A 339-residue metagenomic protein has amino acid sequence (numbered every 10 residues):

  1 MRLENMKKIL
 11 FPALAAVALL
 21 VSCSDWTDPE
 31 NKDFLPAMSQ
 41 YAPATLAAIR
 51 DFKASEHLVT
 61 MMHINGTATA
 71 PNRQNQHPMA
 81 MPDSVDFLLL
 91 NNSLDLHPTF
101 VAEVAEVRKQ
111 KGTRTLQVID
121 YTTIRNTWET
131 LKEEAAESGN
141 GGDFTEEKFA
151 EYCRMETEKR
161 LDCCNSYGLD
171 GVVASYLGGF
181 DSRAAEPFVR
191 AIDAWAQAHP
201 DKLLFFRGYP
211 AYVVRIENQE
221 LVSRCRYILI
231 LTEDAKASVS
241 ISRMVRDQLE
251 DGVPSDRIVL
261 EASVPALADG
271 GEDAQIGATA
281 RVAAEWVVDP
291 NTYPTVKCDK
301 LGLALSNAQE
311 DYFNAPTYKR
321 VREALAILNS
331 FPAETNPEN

Functional and structural regions predicted by a protein language model:
M1-E56: Bacterial Sec-dependent N-terminal signal peptides
F34-A37, Y41, H77, A184 (+1 more regions): Non-membrane alpha-helical secondary structure
Q40-A44, Y152-E156, P187, Q275-T279: Soluble or luminal CAZymes and related metallo-dependent hydrolases
I49, V107-R108, R160-C164, I192-H199 (+3 more regions): Hydrophobic, Leu/Ile/Phe/Ala-enriched alpha-helical segments that form helix-helix packing faces
E56-A70, M79-V85, L89-M244, S255-S263 (+3 more regions): Chitinase-like catalytic core of GlcNAc-active glycosidases
R73: Interfaces and regulatory segments of ATP-dependent nucleotide/adenylate/phosphodiester-chemistry enzymes
D256-N339: Substrate-binding cleft of secreted/luminal carbohydrate-active enzymes
